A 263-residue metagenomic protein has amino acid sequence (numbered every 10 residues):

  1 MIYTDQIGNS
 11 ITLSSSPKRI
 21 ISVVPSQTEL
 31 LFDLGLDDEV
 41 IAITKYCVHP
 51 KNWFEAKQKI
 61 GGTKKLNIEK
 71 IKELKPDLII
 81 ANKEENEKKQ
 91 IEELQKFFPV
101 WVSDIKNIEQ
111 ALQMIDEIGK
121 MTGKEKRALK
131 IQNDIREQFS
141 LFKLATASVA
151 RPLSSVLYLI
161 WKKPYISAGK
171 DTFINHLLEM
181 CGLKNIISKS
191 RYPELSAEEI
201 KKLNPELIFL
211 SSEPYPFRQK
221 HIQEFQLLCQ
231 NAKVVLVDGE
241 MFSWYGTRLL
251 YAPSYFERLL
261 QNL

Functional and structural regions predicted by a protein language model:
M1-L263: N-terminal ligand-binding lobe of clamshell/alpha-beta domains
